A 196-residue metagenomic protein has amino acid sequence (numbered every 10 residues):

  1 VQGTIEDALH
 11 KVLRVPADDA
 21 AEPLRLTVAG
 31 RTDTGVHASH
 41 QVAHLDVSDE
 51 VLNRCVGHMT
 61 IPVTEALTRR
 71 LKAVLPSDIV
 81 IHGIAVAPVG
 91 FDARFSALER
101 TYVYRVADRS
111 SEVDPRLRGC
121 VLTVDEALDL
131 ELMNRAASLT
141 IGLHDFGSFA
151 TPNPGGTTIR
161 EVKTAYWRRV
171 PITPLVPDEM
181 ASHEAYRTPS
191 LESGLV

Functional and structural regions predicted by a protein language model:
V1-V196: Structured-RNA-binding interfaces characteristic of tRNA pseudouridine synthases
